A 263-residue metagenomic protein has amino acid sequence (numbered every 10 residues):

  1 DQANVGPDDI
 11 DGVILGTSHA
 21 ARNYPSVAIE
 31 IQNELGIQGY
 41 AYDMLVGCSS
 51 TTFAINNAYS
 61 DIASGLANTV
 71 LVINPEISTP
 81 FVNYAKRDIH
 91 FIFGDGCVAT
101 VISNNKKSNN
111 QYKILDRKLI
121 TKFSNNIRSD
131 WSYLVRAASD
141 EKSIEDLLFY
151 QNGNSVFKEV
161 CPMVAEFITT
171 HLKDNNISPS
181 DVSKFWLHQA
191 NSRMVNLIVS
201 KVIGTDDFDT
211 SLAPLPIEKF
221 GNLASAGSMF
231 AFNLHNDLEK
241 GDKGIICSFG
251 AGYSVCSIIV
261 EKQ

Functional and structural regions predicted by a protein language model:
D1-D11, Y84, L134-D181, M194-I198 (+2 more regions): Conserved active-site "lid/cap" helical segment
D9-R22: Short beta-strand-loop/turn "lid" adjacent to the catalytic site in phosphate-handling enzymes
G16, L45, V70-E76, I102 (+1 more regions): Short beta-strand segments
H19-A20, N33, Q38-Y40, V46-S64 (+2 more regions): Claisen-condensing/thiolase-fold acyl-transfer catalytic domains that form or cleave C-C bonds in fatty acid
Y24-S26, N56, F81-K86, N126 (+1 more regions): Short acidic, glycine/serine/threonine-rich loops at helix termini
L66-C97: Flexible, glycine-rich active-site loops centered on histidine and acidic residues that chelate a metal or position
K86-K158, P162, E166, F249 (+1 more regions): Condensing-enzyme catalytic core mediating Claisen C-C bond formation in acyl metabolism
